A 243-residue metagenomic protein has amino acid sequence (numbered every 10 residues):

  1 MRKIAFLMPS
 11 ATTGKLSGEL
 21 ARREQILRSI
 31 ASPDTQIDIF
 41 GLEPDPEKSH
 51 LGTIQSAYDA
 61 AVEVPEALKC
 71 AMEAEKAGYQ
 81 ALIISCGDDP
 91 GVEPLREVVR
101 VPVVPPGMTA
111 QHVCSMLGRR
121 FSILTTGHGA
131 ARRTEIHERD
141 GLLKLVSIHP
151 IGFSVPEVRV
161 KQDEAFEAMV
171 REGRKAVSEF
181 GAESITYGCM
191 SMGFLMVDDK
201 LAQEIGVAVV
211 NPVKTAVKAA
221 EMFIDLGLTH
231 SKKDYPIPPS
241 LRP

Functional and structural regions predicted by a protein language model:
M1-A61, T125-Q162: N-terminal glycine-rich anion-binding loop in soluble enzyme alpha/beta folds
Q55-E73, E164-E172: Glycine-rich, highly charged phosphate/nucleotide-binding loops
V62-V98, V103-P106, E183-S184, G188-F194: N-terminal glycine-rich phosphate/adenylate-binding segment common to multiple enzyme folds
D89, V170-E204, A216-V217: Hydrophobic alpha-helical
R96-L117, L201-V217: Short, acidic/small-residue loops that bind anionic groups at enzyme active sites
M108-A131, A219-D225: A short beta-strand-loop micro-motif that forms or neighbors metal/cofactor- and ligand-binding patches at active-site
D140-V146, F166-E172, M192-F194: Catalytic alpha/beta core domains of metabolic enzymes, predominantly
K214-A219, G227-P243: C-terminal functional extensions of proteins
